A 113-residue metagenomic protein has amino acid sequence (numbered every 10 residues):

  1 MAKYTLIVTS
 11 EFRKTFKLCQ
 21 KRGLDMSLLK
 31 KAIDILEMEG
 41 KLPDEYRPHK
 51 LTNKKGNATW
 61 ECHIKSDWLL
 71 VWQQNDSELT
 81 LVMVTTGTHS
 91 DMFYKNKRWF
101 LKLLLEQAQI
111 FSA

Functional and structural regions predicted by a protein language model:
M1-T5, K14, K21-S27, I64-L69 (+1 more regions): Enriched for short, Lys/Arg-rich terminal
T5-L6, P48: Generic preference for hydrophobic/aromatic residues in regular secondary structure cores
V8-P43: N-terminal first-folded block
I35-H63: A short, surface-exposed loop/turn module that caps and links secondary-structure elements
